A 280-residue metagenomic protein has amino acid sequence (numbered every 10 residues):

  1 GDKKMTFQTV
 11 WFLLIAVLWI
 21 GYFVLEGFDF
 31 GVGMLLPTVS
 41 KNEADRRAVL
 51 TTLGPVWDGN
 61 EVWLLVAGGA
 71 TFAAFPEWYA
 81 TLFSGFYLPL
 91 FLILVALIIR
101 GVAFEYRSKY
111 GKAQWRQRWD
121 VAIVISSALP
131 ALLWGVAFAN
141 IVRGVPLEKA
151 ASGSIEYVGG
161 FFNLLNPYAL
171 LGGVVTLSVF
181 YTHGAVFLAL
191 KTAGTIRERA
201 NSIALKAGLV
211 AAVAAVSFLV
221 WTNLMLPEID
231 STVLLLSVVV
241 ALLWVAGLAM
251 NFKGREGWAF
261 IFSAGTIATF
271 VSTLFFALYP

Functional and structural regions predicted by a protein language model:
M5-G59, L65-G68: N-terminal signal-anchor module of multipass membrane proteins
W11-Y22, F83-L97, V124, A128 (+1 more regions): Alpha-helical transmembrane segments
L25-L35, L94-Y106, T176-L188: Membrane-water interface of transmembrane alpha-helices
T51-P76, I196-V216: Transmembrane alpha-helical insertion/packing segments
V56-L129, E148, P227-S231: Membrane-interface helix-loop-helix modules in multi-pass inner-membrane proteins
Y106-A259, T273: Long, contiguous internal "core" modules enriched in hydrophobic/ aromatic residues
W258-P280: C-terminal hydrophobic structural anchor segments that stabilize assembly/packing rather than catalytic chemistry
